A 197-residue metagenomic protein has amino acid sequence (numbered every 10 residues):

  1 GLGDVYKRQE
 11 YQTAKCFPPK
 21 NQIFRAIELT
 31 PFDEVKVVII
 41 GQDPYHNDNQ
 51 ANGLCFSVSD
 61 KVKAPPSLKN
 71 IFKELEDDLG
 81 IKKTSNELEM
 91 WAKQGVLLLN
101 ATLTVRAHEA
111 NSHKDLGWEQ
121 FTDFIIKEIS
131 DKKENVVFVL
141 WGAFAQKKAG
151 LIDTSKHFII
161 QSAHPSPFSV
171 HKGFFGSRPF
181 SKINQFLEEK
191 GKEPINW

Functional and structural regions predicted by a protein language model:
G1-Y6: Short, small-residue-biased leader/transition segments that mark boundaries at the very start of proteins
K7-R25, D78-L79: Short coil-to-helix leader/linker segments, especially the first N-terminal amphipathic alpha-helix with its helix
I23, L54-F56, L88, F175 (+1 more regions): Short clusters of hydrophobic/aromatic residues that line enzyme substrate/ligand-binding pockets
F24-D33, I129-D131: A short acidic-Thr-Gly-centered motif at the start of a beta-strand
L29-K83: Adenosine ribonucleotide-centric catalytic and binding domains
D33-V35, K83-Q94, L99, F124-I125: Flexible, compositionally biased loop and terminal segments
P44-Y45, M90, T104-R106: Short, catalytically relevant binding-site loops at active-site mouths
Q94-W197: Glycine/proline-rich loop-helix segments at beta-alpha junctions forming the active-site rim of enzyme cores
